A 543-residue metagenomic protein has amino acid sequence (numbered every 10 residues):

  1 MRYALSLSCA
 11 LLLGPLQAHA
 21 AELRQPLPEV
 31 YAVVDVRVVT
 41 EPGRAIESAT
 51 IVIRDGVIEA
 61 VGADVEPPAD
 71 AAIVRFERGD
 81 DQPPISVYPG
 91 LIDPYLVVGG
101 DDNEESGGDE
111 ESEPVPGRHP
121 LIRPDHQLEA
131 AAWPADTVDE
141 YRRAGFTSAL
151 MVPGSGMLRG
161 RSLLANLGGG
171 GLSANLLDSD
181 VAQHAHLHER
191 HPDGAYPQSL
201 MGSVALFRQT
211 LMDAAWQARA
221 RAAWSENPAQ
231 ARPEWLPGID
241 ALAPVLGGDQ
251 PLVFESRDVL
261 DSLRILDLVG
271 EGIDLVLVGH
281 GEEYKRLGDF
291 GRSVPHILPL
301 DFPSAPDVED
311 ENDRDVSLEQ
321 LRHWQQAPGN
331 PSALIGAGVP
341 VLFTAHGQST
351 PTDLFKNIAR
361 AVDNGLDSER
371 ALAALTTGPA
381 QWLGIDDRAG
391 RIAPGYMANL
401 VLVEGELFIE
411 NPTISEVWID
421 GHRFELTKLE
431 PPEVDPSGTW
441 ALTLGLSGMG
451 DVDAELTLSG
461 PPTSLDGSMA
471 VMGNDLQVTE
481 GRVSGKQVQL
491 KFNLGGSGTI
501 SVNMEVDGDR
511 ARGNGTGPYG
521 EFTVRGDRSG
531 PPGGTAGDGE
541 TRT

Functional and structural regions predicted by a protein language model:
A21-Q25, V30, V38-T50, G62-A63 (+3 more regions): Acidic, glycine-enriched loop/beta-strand segments at the rims of small-molecule binding/catalytic pockets
L23-Q25, E29, V38, P42-Y88 (+1 more regions): Histidine-rich, glycine-flanked metal-binding segment
R24-V30, P67-P68, T427-A441, T457-P462 (+3 more regions): N-terminal helix-cap/turn-to-beta initiation motif at the start of protein domains
Y31, P67-A130, A135, R143: Replace "His-x-His-based motif
P42, S48, V152, E226-A327 (+4 more regions): Active-site core of metal-dependent hydrolases
N103, E110-P124, P251, P299-F302 (+2 more regions): His/Asp/Glu-enriched, well-ordered alpha-helical/loop segment that forms or immediately abuts the divalent-metal
T137-L275, E282, T413, I419: Polyanionic/metal-chelating signatures
G438-D527: Central antiparallel beta-sheet cores of small beta-barrel/beta-sandwich binding domains
